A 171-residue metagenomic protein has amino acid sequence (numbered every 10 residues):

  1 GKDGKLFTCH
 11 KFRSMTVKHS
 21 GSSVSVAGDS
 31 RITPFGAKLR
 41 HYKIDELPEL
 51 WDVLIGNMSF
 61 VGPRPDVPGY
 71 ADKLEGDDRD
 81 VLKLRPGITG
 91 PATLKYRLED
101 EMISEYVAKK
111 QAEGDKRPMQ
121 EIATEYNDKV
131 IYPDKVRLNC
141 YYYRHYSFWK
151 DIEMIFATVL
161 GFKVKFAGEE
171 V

Functional and structural regions predicted by a protein language model:
G1-V171: Conserved small/aromatic sequence motifs within transmembrane helices
